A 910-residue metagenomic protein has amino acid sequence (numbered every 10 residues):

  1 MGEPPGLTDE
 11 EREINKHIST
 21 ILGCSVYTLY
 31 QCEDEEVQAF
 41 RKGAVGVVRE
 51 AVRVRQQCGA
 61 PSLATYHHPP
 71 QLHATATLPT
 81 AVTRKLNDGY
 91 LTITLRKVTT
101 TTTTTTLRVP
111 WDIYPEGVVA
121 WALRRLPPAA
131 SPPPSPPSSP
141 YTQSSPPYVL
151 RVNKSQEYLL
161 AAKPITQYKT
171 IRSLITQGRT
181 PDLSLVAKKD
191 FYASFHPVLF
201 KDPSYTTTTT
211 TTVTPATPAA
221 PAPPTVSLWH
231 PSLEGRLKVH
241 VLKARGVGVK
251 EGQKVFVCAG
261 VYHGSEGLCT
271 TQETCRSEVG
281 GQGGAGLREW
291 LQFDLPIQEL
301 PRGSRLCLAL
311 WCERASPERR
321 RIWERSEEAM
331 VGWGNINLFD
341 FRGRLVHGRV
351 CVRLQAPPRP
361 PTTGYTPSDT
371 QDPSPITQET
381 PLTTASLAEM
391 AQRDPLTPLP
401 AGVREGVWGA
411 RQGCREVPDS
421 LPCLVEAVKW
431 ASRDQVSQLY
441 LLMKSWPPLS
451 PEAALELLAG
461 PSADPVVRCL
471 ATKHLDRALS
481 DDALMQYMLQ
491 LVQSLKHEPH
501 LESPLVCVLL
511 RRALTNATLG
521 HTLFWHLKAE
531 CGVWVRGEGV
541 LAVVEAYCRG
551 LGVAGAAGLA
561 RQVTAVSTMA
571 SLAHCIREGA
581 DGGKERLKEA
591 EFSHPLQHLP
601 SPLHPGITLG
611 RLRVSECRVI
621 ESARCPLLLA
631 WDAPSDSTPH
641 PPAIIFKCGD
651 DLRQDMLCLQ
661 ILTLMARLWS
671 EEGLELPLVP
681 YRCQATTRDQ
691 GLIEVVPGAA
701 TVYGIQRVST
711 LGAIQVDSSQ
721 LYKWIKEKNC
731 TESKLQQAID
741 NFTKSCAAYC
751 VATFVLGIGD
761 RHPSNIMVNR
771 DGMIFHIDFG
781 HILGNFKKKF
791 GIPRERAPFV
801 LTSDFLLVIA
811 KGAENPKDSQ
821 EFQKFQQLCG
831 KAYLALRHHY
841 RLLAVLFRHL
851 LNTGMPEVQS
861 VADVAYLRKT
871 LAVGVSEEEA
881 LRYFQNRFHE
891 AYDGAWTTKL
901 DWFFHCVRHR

Functional and structural regions predicted by a protein language model:
G2-E10, I14, I18-V37, G43-A44 (+3 more regions): Eukaryotic phosphoinositide-binding membrane-targeting regions
P4-D9, E13, C24-C32, N87-T103 (+8 more regions): Extended cytosolic scaffolds built from alpha-helical repeats
K16-T92, H196-T206: Charged, low-complexity intrinsically disordered regulatory segments in eukaryotic signaling
Y66-T100, L107-R108, P215-F256, I297: C2/C2-like lipid-binding beta-sandwich modules
L107-P140, G248-V346: Peripheral membrane lipid-binding modules
R151-T180, L228-H230, E278-G286, P301-P381: C2-type phospholipid-binding modules
D190-T208, V213-P231: Peripheral membrane interaction modules
S437, P465, C469, K473-A748 (+1 more regions): ATP-dependent kinase catalytic cores of phosphoinositide-metabolizing enzymes and PI3K-like protein kinases
